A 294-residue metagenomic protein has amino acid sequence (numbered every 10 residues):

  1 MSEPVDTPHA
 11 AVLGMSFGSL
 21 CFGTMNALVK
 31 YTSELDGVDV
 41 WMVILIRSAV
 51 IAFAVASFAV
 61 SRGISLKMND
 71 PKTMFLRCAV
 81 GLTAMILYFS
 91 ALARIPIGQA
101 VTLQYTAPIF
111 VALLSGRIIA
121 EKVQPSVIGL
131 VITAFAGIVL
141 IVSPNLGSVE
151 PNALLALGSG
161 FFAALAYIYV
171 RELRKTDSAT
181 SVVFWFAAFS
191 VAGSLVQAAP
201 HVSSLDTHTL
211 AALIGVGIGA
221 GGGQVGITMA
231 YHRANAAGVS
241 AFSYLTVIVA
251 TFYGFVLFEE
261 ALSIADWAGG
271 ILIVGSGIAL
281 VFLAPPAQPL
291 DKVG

Functional and structural regions predicted by a protein language model:
M1-W41, G147-E172, L290-G294: Glycine-/small-residue-enriched transmembrane alpha-helix faces in small-molecule transporters and effluxers
A10, D36-T83, F162-A166, W185-P200 (+1 more regions): Transmembrane alpha-helices of multi-pass small-molecule transport proteins
A10-G18, A59, G63-L87, E150-S159 (+2 more regions): Loop-to-transmembrane-helix transition segments
I46, A100-T106, L173-A188, Q224-F255: Helix-helix packing/entry segments at the starts of transmembrane helices
V50, A54, L103-R117, I132 (+3 more regions): Alpha-helical transmembrane segments of compact multi-pass small-molecule transporters, enriched in specific families
V55, S126-V142, A163, A265-A284: Hydrophobic transmembrane alpha-helices of multi-pass small-molecule transport proteins
A59, Y88-A93, A107-G129, I248-W267: C-terminal transmembrane-helix exit sites in multi-pass transporters
I248-G294: C-terminal-most transmembrane helix of multi-pass membrane proteins
